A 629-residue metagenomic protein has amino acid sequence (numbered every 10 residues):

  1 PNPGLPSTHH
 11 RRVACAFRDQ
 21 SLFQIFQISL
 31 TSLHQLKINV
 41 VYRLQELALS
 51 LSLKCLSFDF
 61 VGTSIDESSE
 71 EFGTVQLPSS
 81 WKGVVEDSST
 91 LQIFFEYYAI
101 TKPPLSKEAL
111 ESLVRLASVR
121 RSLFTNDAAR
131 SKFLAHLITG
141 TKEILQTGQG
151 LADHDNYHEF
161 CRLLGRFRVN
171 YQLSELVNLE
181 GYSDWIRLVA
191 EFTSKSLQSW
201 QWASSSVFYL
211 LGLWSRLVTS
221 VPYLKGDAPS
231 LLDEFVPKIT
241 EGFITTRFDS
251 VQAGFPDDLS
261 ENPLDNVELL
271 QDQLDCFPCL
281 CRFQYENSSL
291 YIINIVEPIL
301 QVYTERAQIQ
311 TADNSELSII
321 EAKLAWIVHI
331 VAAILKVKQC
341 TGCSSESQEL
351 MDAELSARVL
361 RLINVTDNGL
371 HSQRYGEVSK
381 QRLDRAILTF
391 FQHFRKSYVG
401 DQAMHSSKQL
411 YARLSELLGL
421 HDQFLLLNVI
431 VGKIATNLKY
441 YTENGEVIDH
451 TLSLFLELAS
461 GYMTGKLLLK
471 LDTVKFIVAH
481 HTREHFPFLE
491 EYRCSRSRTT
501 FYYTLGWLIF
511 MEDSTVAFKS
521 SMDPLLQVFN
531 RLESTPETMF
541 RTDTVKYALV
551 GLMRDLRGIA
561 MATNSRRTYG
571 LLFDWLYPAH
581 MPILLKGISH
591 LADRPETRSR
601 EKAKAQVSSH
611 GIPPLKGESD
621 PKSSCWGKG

Functional and structural regions predicted by a protein language model:
P1-G629: Karyopherin-beta/Importin-beta family HEAT-repeat alpha-solenoid scaffold
